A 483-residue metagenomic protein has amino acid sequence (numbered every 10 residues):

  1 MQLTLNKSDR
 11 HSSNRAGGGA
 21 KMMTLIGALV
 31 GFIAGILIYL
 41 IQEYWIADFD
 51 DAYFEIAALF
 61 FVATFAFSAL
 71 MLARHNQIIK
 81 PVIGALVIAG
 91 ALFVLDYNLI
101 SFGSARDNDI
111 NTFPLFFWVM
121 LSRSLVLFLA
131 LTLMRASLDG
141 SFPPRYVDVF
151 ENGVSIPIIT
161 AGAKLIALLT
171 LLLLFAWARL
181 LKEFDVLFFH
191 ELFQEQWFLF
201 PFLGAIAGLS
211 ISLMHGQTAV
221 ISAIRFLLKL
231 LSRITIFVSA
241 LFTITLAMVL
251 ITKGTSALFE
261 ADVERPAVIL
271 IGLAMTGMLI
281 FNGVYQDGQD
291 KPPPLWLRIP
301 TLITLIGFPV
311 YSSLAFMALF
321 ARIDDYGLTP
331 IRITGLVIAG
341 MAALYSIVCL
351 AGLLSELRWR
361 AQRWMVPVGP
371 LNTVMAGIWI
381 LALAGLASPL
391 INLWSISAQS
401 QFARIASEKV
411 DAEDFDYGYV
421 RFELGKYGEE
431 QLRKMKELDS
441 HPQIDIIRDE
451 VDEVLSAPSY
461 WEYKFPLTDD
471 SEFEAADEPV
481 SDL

Functional and structural regions predicted by a protein language model:
Q2-S312, A321-A387: Hydrophobic/aromatic interaction determinants used to assemble and anchor large protein complexes
S124-L127, G140-V147, L171, I221 (+5 more regions): Low-complexity, intrinsically disordered regions enriched in charged/polar residues
L381-A412: Hydrophobic alpha-helical transmembrane segments in integral membrane proteins
D414-L483: Extracytosolic and intramembrane catalytic regions of membrane-associated proteins in envelope/secretory systems
